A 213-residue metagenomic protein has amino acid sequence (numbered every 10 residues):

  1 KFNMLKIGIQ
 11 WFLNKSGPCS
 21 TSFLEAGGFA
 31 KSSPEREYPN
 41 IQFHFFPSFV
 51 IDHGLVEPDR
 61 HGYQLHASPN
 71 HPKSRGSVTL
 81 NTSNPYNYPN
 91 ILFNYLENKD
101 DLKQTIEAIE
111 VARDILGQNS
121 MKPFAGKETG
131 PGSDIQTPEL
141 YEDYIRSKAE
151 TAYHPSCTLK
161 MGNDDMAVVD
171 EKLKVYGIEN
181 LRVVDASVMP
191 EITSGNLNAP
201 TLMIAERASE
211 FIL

Functional and structural regions predicted by a protein language model:
K1-D59, D114-N119, Q136-E139, Y144-S147 (+2 more regions): Mid-to-C-terminal "cap/lid" subdomains and adjacent gly/pro-rich loops that border and regulate access to redox
S16, D100, G132-S133: A general boundary/transition motif marking the beginning of the first structured unit of a protein
A30, Q64, E128, G132-D134 (+1 more regions): Compositionally biased, intrinsically disordered low-complexity regions
S33, Y63-M121, L140-L213: C-terminal structured subdomain/cap of oxidoreductase catalytic cores
H44, A108, A125: Mobile, glycine/GP-rich and aromatic-enriched active-site lid/loop segments adjacent to catalytic centers
V50, E128, D165: Residue-level detector of flexible, active-site-proximal loop/helix-junction positions within diverse enzyme catalytic
P123-Q136, L213: Active-site-proximal substrate-binding core of FAD-dependent oxidoreductases
